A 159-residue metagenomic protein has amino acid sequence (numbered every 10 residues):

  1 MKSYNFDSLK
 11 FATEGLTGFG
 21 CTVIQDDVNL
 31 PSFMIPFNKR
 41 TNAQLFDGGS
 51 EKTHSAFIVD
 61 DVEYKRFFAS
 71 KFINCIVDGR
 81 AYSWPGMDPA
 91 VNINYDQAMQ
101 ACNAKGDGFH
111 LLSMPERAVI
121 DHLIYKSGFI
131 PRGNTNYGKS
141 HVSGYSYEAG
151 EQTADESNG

Functional and structural regions predicted by a protein language model:
M1-K52: N-terminal module-boundary/linker segments of secreted carbohydrate-active enzymes
K52-G159: Short aromatic-cysteine micro-motif
